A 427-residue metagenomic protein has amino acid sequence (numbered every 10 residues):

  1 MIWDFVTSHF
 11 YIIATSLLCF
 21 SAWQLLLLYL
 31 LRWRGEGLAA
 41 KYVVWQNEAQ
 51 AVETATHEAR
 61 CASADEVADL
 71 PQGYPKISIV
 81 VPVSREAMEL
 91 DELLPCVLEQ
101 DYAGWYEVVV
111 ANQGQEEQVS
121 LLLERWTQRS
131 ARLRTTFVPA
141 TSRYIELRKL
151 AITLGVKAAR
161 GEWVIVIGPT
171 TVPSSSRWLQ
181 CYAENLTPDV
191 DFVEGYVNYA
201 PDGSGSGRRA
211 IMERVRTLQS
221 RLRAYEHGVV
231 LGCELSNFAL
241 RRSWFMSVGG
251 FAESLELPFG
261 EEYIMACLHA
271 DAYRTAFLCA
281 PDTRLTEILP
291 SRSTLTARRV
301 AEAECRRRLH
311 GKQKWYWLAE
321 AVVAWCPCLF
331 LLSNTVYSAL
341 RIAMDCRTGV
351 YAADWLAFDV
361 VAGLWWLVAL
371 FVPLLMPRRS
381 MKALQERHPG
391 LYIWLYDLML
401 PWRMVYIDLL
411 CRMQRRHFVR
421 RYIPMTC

Functional and structural regions predicted by a protein language model:
M1-A68, P377, M404: N-terminal membrane-anchoring/stem segments of glycan-assembly enzymes
P75-S78, E107: Cell-envelope/extracellular polymer assembly enzymes that use nucleotide-activated donors
P95-S142: Acidic donor-binding segment of Leloir-type glycosyltransferases
F137-L147, A151, G155, C181-A252 (+3 more regions): Long helical/loop segments within the catalytic core of UDP-sugar-dependent glycosyltransferases, especially the large
V164: Short aromatic/hydrophobic "clamp" motif used to bind/position activated sugar donors
G168-E184: Acidic donor-binding/catalytic loop of UDP-sugar-dependent glycosyltransferases, especially processive GT2
F192-T217, M246, A252-W317, I423: Catalytic donor/gating beta->alpha subdomain of glycosyltransferases that bind UDP-sugars
A324-R415: Membrane-embedded multi-pass helical conduit in multi-pass membrane proteins, especially envelope-biosynthetic
